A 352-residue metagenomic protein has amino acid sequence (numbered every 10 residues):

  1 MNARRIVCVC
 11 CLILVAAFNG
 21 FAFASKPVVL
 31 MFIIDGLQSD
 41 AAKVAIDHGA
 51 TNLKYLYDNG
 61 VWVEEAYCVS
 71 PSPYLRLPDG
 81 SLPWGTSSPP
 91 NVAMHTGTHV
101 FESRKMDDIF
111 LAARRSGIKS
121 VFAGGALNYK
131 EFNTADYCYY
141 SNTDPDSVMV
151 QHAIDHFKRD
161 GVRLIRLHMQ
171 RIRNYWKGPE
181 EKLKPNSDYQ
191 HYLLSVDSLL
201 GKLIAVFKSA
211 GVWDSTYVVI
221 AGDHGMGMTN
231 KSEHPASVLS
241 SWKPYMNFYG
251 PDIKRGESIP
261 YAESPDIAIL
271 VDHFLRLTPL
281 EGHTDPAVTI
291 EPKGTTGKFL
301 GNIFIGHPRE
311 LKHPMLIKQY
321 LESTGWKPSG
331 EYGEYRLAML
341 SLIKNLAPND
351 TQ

Functional and structural regions predicted by a protein language model:
C8-N19: Bacterial N-terminal signal peptides
F23-P27, G201, A205-W213, M228-Q352: Membrane-interface soluble catalytic domains
K26, S39-D160, I267-H273, A287-N302: Active-site-proximal alpha/beta segments of enzymes that process anionic O-linked groups
K26-V29, V150-E180: Active-site regions of oxyanion-processing enzymes, predominantly non-cytosolic
P27-S39, Y55-L56, A113, R163-Q170 (+6 more regions): Beta-strand elements within well-structured catalytic alpha/beta cores of enzymes that handle phosphate/sulfate esters
F32-L37, A66-P71, G97-T98, A123-N128 (+3 more regions): Active-site-proximal beta-strand/loop segments in catalytic clefts of secreted hydrolases
D40-A42, Q151, Y175-T216, D266 (+1 more regions): A long, amphipathic alpha-helix that forms part of the scaffold/cap immediately adjacent to metal-dependent active
D40-K43, Y129-T134, R173-P179, G227-K231 (+1 more regions): Extracytoplasmic/secreted cell-surface and envelope-processing proteins
